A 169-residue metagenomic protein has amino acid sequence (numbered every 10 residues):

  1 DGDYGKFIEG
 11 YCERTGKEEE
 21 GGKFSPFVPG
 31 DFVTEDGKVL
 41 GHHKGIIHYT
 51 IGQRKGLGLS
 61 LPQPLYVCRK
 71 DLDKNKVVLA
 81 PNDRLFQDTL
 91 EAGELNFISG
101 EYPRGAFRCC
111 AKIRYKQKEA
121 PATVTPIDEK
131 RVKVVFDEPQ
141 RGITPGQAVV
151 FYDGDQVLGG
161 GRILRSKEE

Functional and structural regions predicted by a protein language model:
D1-V157, R162-E169: Nucleotide-activated chemistry modules centered on ATP-dependent adenylation/adenylyltransferase
